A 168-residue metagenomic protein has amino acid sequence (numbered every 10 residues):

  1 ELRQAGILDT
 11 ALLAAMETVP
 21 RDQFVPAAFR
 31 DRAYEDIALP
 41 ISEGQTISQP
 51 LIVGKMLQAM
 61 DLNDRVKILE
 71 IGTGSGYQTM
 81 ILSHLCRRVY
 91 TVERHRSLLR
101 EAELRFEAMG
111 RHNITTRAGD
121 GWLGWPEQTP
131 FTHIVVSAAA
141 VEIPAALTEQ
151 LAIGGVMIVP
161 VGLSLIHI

Functional and structural regions predicted by a protein language model:
E1-L69, Y77-M80, L85, R100: Class I SAM-dependent transferase core
G74: Conserved glycine-rich SAM-binding loop
R88-E93: Conserved SAM-binding motif I beta-strand of class I
R94-L98, A139: Short beta->alpha hinge that forms the Motif I/post-I loop of the SAM-binding pocket
S97-A108: Short alpha-helix adjacent to the SAM-binding motif of class I
G110-D120: Conserved SAM-binding strand-loop segment of SAM-dependent methyltransferases
W122-H133: A short acidic, Gly/Pro-enriched loop at the edge of an enzyme's catalytic core that lines a small-molecule cofactor
I166-I168: Conserved small/polar residues in nucleotide/adenosyl-binding loops
